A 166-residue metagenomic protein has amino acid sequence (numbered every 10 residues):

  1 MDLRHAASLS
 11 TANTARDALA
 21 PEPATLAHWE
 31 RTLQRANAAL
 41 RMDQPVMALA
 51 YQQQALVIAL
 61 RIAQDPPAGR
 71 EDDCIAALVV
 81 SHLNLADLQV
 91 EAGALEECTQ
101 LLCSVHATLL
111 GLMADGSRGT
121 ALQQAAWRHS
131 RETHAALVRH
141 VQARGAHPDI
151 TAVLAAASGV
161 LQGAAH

Functional and structural regions predicted by a protein language model:
M1-A63, C103, T108, H129-H166: N-terminal alpha-helical interaction modules that lie
A27, M47, R70-A77, E97 (+1 more regions): Structural signature of alpha-solenoid helical repeat junctions
R35, P67, N84: Short, flexible active-site loops
Q53-L78, A107-G116: Short, charge-rich amphipathic alpha-helical segments embedded in non-transmembrane helical bundles/solenoids
V90-A92: Membrane-proximal amphipathic alpha-helices
A94-H129: Amphipathic protein-protein interaction modules
